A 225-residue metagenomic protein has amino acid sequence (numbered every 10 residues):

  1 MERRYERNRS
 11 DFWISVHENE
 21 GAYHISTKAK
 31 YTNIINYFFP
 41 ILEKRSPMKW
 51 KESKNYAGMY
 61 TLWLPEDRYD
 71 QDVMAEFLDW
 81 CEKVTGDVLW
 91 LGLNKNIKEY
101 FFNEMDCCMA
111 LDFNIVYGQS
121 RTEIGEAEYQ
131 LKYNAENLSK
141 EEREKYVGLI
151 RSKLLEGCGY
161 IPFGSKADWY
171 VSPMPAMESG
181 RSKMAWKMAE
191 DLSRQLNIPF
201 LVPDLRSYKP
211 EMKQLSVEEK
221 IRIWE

Functional and structural regions predicted by a protein language model:
E2-N8, I14: Non-catalytic protein-protein interaction scaffold segments in large eukaryotic complex-forming proteins
D11-W13, E18-H24, N33-K166, R206-E225: Active-site-facing substrate-recognition patch
K28-A29: The feature captures two recurrent sequence modes
A135-E136, E178-G180: Short acidic, S/G/P-rich loop/turn micro-motifs used as interaction or catalytic elements
S165-E178: Short glycine-rich phosphate-binding loop at a beta-alpha junction
S179-S182, K209-E211: Short catalytic/ligand-binding loop motif for oxyanion handling, primarily in non-cytosolic enzymes, centered on
S182-W186, E190: Short, surface-exposed alpha-helical segments at coil->helix boundaries
E190-M212: Histidine/lysine/aspartate-rich catalytic loop segments that bind and position anionic ligands
